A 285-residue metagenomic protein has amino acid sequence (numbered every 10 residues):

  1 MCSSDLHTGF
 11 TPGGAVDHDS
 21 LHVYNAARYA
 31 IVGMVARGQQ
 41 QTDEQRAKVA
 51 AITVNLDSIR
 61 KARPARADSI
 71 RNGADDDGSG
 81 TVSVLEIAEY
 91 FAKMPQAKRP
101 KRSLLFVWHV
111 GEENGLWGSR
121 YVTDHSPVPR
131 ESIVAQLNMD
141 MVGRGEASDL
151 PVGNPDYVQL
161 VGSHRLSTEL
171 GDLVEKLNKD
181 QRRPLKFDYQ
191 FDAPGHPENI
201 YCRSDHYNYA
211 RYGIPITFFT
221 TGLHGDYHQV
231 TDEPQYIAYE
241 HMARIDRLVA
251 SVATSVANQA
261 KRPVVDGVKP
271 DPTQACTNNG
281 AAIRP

Functional and structural regions predicted by a protein language model:
M1-S3: Short, small-residue-biased leader/transition segments that mark boundaries at the very start of proteins
H7-G9, V49-R63, T220-H228: Active-site-adjacent bridging/hinge elements
G9-D17, M94, L116-R120, S148-L150 (+1 more regions): Short, solvent-exposed loop/turn and secondary-structure capping segments
A15-S20, R66-D77, W108, D156-R165 (+2 more regions): Second-shell loop/turn segments in exported
V16-A51, N55-L116, V249: Alpha-helical metal-binding/catalytic segments enriched in His/Glu/Asp
D77-S83, I87, P100, G115-S119 (+7 more regions): Stable alpha-helical elements in mature extracytoplasmic
H109-F218: Metal-dependent peptidase/peptidase-like ectodomains
T220-P285: His/Asp/Glu-rich mid-to-C-terminal helical/loop segments that flank catalytic regions of hydrolases
